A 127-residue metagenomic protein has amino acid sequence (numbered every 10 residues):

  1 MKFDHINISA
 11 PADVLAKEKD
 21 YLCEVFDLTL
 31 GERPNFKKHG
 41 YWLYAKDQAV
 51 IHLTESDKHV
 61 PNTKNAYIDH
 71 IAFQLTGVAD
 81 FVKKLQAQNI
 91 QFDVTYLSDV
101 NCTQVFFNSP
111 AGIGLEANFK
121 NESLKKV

Functional and structural regions predicted by a protein language model:
M1-K19, D69-I71, S123-V127: N-terminal beta-strand motif that seeds the catalytic metal site of vicinal oxygen chelate
S9, Y44, A72-Q74, N108: Short hydrophobic/aromatic beta-strand micro-patches that form the beta-sheet surface supporting nucleotide- or nucleic
E18-C23, L85, G112: Conserved active-site tyrosine of GNAT-family acetyltransferases
C23-L30, I90-Q91: Conserved acetyl-CoA-binding loop of GNAT-fold acetyltransferases
T29-N62, G114-N121: Conserved short beta-strand elements that form part of the metal-binding/catalytic scaffold of enzyme active sites
K37, Y67, N101: Exposed loop/turn and edge beta-strand positions of beta-sandwich/beta-sheet ligand-binding modules
K64-F92: Mid-chain, well-packed structural core segment of small domains
Q88-V127: Vicinal oxygen chelate
